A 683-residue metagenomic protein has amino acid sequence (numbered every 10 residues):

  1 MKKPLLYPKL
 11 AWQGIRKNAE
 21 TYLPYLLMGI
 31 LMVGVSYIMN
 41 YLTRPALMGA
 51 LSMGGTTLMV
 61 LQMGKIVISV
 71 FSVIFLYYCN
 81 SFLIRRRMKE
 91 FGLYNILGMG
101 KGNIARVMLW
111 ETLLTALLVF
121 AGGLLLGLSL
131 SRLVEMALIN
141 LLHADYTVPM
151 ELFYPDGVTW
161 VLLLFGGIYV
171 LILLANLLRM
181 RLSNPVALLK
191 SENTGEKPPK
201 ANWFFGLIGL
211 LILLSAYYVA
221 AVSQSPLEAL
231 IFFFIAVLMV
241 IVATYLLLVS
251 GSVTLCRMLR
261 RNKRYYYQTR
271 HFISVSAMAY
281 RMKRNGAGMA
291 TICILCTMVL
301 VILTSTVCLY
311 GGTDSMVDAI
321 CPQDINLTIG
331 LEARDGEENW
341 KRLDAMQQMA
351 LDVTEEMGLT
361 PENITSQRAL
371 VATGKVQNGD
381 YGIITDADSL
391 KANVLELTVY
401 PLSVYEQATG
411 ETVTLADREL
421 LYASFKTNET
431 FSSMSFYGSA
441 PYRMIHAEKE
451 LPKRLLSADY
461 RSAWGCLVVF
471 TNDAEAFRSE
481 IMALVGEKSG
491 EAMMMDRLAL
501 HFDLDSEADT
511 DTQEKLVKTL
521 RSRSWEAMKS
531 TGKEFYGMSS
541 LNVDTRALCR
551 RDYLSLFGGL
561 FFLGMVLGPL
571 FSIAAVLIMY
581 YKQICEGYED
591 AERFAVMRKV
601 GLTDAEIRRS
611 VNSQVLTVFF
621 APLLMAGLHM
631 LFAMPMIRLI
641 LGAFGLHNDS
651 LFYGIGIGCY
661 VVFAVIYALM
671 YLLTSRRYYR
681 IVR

Functional and structural regions predicted by a protein language model:
K2-L6, L182-E196, Y588-E589, Y679-R683: Short cytosolic juxtamembrane segments of multi-pass membrane proteins
P4-N18, I273-R281: A short amphipathic helical element positioned immediately N-terminal to and/or at the very start of a transmembrane
E20-L27, V35-I68, F82-R85, L93-Y94 (+7 more regions): Peri-transmembrane interface segments
T21-G29, G34-I38, L162-I168, I172-L173 (+5 more regions): Alpha-helical transmembrane segments, especially those used as permease/efflux helices and single-pass anchors
V33-P45, Y78-N80, K89, T115-A144 (+6 more regions): Small-residue-rich transmembrane alpha-helices
Y78, R86, R179, S225 (+4 more regions): Juxtamembrane interface at the cytosolic side of transmembrane helices
M316-I573: Basic-flanked hydrophobic alpha-helices used for secretion and membrane insertion
